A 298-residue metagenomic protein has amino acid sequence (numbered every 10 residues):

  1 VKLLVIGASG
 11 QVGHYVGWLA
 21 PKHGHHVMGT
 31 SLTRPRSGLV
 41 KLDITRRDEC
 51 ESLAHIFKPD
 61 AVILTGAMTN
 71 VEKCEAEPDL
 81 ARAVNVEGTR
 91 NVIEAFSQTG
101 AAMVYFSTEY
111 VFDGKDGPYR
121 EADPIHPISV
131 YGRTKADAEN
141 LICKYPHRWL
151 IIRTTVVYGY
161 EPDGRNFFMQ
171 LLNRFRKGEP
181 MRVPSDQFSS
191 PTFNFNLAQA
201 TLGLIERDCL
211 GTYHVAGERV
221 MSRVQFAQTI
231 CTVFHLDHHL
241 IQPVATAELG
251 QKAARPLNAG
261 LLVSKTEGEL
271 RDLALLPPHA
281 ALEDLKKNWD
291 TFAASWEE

Functional and structural regions predicted by a protein language model:
V1-H23: N-terminal Rossmann NAD(P)H-binding glycine-rich loop of SDR-like oxidoreductase domains
L32-D48: Rossmann-fold cofactor-recognition segment
I44-V84: NAD(P)H-binding glycine-rich loop region in Rossmannoid oxidoreductase-like domains and their noncatalytic homologs
A76-V104: NAD(P)-cofactor binding segment of oxidoreductase domains
A83, G88-N91, V111-I152, V157-Y158: Catalytic helix-loop patch of NAD(P)-dependent Rossmann-fold dehydrogenases
N140-S189, F195-N196, G203: NAD(P)-dependent short-chain dehydrogenase/reductase
A200, R207-K252, L257-N258, W289 (+1 more regions): Mid/C-terminal beta-alpha module of Rossmann-like enzyme folds, strongest in SDR-family dehydrogenases/epimerases
L257-E298: C-terminal amphipathic/interface module of NAD(P)-dependent oxidoreductases and related NAD-binding regulators
